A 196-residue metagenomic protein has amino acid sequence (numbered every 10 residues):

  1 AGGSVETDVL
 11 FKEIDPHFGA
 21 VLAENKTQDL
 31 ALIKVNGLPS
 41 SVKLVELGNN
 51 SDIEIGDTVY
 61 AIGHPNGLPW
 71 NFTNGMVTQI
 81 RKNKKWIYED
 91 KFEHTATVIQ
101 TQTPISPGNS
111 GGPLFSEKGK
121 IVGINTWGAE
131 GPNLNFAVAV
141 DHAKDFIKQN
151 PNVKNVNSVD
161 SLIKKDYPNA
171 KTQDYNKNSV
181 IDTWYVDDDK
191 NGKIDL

Functional and structural regions predicted by a protein language model:
A1, I33, T95-T101, K171-Q173 (+1 more regions): Generic recognition of long tandem-repeat/solenoid scaffolds
A1-E6, P104, D189-L196: N-terminal, post-signal-peptide region of Sec/Tat-exported proteins
A1-G63, G67-W70, P107, V153-S158: Conserved active-site neighborhood of the chymotrypsin/trypsin-like protease fold
P16, F72, S116, D174-N176 (+1 more regions): Short, acidic, Ser/Thr-enriched surface-loop or helix-capping motifs
G19, A61, G112, A170-K171 (+1 more regions): Generic short beta-strand
E24-T27, K91-E93, N176-S179: Short, ordered beta-strand-loop transition motifs
V35-V45, P69-P151: Active-site region of chymotrypsin-like
T126, H142-L196: Calcium-binding acidic motifs and repeat modules
